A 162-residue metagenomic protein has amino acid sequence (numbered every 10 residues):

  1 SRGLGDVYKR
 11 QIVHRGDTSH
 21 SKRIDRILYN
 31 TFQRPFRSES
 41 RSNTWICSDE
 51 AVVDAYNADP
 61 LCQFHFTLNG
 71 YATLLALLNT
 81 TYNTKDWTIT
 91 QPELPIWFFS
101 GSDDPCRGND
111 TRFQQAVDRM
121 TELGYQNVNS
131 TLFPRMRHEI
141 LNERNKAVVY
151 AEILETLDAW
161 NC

Functional and structural regions predicted by a protein language model:
S1-Y8: Short, small-residue-biased leader/transition segments that mark boundaries at the very start of proteins
R2, A58, F66, W87 (+5 more regions): Soluble, non-transmembrane catalytic domains of enzymes that act on hydrophobic metabolites at membranes
Y8, H14-D17, T121-V128: Structural alpha-beta junctions
V13-T88, P92-F99: Alpha/beta-hydrolase
C62, D103-P105, R137: Short histidine/acidic/glycine/proline-rich micro-motifs that form metal- and phosphate-coordinating active-site loops
F66, G108, L141-N142: Secondary-structure boundary/capping motif
P95-L132: Conserved loop-alpha-helix segment in the C-terminal half of the alpha/beta-hydrolase fold that carries the catalytic
L123, N127-C162: Catalytic active-site module of serine/aspartate enzymes centered on a nucleophile-bearing elbow/loop
